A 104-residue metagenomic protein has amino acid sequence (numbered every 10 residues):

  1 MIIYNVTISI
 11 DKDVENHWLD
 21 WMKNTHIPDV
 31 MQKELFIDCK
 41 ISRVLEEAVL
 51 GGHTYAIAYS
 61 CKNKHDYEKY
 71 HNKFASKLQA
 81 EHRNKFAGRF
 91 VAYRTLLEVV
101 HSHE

Functional and structural regions predicted by a protein language model:
M1-I3, E34: Coil-to-beta-strand transition motifs
I3-S9, S42-K73: Short, well-ordered beta-strand segments in beta-rich or mixed alpha/beta enzyme and ligand-binding folds
D11-D13: Long, hydrophobic N-terminal alpha-helical segment
E15-I41, K77-E81: Short amphipathic alpha-helical segments
F36-I37, S60-L96: An amphipathic, aromatic/His-enriched active-site/gating alpha helix that lines ligand/cofactor pockets
D38, E47, S102: Surface-exposed, flexible loop/turn segments at secondary-structure boundaries
L45, L96-E98: Residues at the C-termini of beta-strands that transition into short coil/loop
E98-E104: Short, low-order "capping/linker" segments at domain edges
